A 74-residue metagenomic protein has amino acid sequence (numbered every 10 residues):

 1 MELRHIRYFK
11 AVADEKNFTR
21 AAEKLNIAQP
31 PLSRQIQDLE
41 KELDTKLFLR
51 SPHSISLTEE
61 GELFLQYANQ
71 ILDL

Functional and structural regions predicted by a protein language model:
E2-H5, Q29, S54, G61 (+1 more regions): The N-cap/first-turn positions of alpha helices within or immediately adjacent to helix-turn-helix DNA-binding domains
I6-A13, T58, L65: Hydrophobic residues on short alpha-helical segments
K10-A28: Short helix-boundary/capping micro-motifs
E23-K24, K41, E62: Alpha-helical residues within the helix-turn-helix
Q35: Residues in the recognition helix of alpha-helical DNA-binding motifs
E40-L57: A short LG(V/I)-centered, amphipathic sequence patch enriched for acidic residue(s) preceding the LG motif
E42-L43, F64-L74: Alpha-helical linker/hinge and terminal dimerization helices associated with HTH transcriptional regulators
